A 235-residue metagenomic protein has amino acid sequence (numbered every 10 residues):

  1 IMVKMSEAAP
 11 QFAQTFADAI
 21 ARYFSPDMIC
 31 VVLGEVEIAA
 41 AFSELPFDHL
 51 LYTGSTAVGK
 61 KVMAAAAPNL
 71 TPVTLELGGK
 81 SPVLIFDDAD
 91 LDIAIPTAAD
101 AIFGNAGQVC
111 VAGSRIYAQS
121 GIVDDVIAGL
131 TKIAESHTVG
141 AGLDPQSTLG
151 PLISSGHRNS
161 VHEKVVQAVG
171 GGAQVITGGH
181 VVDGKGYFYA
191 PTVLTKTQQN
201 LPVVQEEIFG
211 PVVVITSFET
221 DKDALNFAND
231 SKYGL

Functional and structural regions predicted by a protein language model:
I1-D27, A67-L70, D92: Conserved small-residue-rich beta-alpha loop and adjacent elements that most often cradle the phosphate/pyrophosphate
I1-M2, S43-H49, N229-G234: Short, surface-exposed connector motifs at secondary-structure boundaries
K4-S6, T15, L33, T53-G54 (+1 more regions): Short beta->alpha connector loops at strand-helix junctions that form conserved, small/polar/Pro-enriched
F24, H49, S55-Q198, D221-K222 (+1 more regions): ALDH superfamily catalytic-core signature
C30-D48, S155: A structured beta-alpha segment of the ubiquitous adenosine-cofactor-binding alpha/beta core
P211: Glycine-rich nucleotide-phosphate-binding loops and adjacent flexible coil segments
I215-T216: Conserved beta-strand/loop elements of the cytosolic catalytic core of P-type E1-E2 ATPases, chiefly in the P-domain
